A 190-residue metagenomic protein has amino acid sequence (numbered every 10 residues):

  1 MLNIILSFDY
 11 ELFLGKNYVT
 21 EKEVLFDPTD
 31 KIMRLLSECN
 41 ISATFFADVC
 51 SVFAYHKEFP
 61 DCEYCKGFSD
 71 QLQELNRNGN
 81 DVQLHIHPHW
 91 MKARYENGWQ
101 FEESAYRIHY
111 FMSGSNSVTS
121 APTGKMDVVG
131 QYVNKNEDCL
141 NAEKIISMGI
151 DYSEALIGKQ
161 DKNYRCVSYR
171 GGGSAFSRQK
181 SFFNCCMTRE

Functional and structural regions predicted by a protein language model:
M1-E190: Catalytic alpha-helical scaffold of carbohydrate-active enzymes acting on polysaccharides/glycoconjugates
